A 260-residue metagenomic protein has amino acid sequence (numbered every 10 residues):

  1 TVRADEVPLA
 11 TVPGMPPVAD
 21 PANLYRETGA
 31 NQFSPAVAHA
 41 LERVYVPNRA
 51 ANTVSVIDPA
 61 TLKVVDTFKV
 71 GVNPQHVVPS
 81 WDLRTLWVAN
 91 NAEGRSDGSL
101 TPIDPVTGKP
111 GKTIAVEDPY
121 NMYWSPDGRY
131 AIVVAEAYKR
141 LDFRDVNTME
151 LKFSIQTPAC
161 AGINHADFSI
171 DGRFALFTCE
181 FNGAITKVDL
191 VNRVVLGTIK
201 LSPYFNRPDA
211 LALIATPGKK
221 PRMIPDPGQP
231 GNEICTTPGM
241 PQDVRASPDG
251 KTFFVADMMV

Functional and structural regions predicted by a protein language model:
T1-V260: Predominantly soluble domains enriched in secretory-pathway, periplasmic, or organellar proteins
